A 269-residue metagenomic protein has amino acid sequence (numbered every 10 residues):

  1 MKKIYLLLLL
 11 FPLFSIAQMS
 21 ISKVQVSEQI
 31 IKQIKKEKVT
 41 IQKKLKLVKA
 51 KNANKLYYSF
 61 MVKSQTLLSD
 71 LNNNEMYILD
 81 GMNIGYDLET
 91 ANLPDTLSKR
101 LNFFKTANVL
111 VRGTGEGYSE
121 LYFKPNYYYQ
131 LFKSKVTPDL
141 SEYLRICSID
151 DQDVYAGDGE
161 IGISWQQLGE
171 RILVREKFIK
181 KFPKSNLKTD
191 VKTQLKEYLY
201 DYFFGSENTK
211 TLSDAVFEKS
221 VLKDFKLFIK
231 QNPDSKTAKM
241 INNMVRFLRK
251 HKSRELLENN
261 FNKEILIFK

Functional and structural regions predicted by a protein language model:
M1-E28: Bacterial Sec-dependent N-terminal signal peptides
S20-L121: N-terminal Sec/ER secretory leader and immediately downstream segment of secreted/extracellular precursors
L79-P94, S98-R100, K105-T106, R112-T114 (+3 more regions): Short coil/linker segments at helix-helix boundaries
Q130-P138, F178-D190, F228-K239, H251: Short solvent-exposed coil/turn linkers within tandem alpha-helical repeat scaffolds
V174-K177, E197, L227: The canonical alpha-helical register within tetratricopeptide repeats
K192-F203: Short N-proximal segments of mature Sec-exported proteins
L212-K269: A cross-kingdom marker for long, charged
